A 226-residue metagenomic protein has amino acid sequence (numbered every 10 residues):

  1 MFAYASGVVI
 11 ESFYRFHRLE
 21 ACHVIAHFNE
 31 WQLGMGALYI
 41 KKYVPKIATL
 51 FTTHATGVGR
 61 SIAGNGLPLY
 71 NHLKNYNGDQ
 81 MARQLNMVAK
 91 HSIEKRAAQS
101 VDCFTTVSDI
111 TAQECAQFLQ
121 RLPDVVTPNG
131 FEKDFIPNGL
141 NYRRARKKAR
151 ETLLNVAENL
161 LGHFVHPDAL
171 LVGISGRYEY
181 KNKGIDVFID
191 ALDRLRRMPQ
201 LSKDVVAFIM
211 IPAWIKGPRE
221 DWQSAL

Functional and structural regions predicted by a protein language model:
M1-L226: Catalytic cores of nucleotide-sugar-dependent glycosyltransferases that transfer UDP/GDP/TDP-activated
